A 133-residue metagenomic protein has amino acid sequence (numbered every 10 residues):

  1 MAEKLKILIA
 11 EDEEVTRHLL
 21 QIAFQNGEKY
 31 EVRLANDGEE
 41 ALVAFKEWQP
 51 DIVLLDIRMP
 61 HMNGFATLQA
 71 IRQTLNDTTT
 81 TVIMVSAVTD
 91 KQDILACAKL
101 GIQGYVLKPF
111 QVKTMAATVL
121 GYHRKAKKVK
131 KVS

Functional and structural regions predicted by a protein language model:
E11: Conserved acidic carboxylate
E14-R33: Two-component/phosphorelay signaling modules centered on CheY-like receiver
L34-I52: Acidic, metal-coordinating helix/loop segments flanking the phosphotransfer/catalytic sites of two-component signaling
D37-E40, N63-Q69: Acidic catalytic/metal-coordinating carboxylates
M59: Receiver (REC) domain active-site loop signature in two-component systems and cognate sites in sensor histidine kinases
A66, T89-G104, A117: Alpha4 helix (beta4-alpha4-beta5 surface) of REC/receiver domains from two-component response regulators
K108: A Lys-centered signature of the CheY-like receiver
